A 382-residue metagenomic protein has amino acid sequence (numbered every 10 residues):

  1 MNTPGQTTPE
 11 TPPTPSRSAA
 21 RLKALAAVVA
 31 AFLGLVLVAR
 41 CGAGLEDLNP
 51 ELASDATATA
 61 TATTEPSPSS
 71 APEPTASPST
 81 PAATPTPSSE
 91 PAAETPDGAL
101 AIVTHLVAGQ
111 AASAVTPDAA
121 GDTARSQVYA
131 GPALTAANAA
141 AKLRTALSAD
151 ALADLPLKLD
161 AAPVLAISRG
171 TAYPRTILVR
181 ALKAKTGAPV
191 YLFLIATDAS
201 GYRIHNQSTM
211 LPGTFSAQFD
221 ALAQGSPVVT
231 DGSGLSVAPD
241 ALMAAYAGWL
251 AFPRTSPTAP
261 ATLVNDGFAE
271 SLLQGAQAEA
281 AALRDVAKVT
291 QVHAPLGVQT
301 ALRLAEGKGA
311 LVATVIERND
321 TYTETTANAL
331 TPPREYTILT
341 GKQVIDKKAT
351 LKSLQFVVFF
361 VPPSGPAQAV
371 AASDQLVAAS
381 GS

Functional and structural regions predicted by a protein language model:
N2-P4, G42-L48, K185-V237, A241 (+2 more regions): Short beta-strand edge/turn micro-motifs at domain boundaries
N2-T3, A27, R40-G42, L100-A120 (+5 more regions): Primarily hydrophobic membrane-targeting regions of prokaryotic envelope proteins
T3, P15, A19-L45, A60-T64: Secretory targeting and sorting signals
A43-A101, G225-G234, S382: N-terminal low-complexity, Pro/Thr-rich disordered segments that flank secretion/membrane-targeting signals
P87-T145, Q218-K288: Core segments of small alpha/beta cavity-forming domains
H105, G109-V115, Q127-V128, R180-A184 (+6 more regions): A structural feature that tracks compact, well-ordered secondary-structure segments with a strong bias toward
R144-P189, K288-N328: Surface-exposed, charged secondary-structure patches
N265-L354: Intrinsically disordered, low-complexity segments enriched in Gly and acidic/Ser/Thr residues that form flexible
